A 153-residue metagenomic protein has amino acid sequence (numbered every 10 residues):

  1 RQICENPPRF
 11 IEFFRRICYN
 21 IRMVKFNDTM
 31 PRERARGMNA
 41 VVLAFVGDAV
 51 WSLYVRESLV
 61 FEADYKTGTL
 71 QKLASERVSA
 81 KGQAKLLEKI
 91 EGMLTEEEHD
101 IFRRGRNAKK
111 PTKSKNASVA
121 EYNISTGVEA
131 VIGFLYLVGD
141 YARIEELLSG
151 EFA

Functional and structural regions predicted by a protein language model:
R1-C4: Hydrophobic alpha-helical membrane-insertion segments
N6-A153: Double-stranded RNA-binding/processing signature
